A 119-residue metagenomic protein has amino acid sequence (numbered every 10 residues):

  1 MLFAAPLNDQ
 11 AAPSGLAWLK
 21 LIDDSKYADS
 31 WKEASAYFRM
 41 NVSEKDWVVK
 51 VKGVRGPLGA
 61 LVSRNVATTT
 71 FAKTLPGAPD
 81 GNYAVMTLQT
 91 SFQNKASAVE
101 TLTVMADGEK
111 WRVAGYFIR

Functional and structural regions predicted by a protein language model:
M1-K26: Short, low-complexity N-terminal intrinsically disordered segments enriched in polar/charged residues
A5, L16-K20, E33-M40, Q89-S91: Second-shell loop/turn segments in exported
A12-S14, A28-G81: Short solvent-exposed beta->alpha transition segments
P13, A17, E33, S97 (+1 more regions): Short, charged low-complexity linear motifs
T69-R119: Exposed beta-sheet edge and beta->alpha loop/turn motif
